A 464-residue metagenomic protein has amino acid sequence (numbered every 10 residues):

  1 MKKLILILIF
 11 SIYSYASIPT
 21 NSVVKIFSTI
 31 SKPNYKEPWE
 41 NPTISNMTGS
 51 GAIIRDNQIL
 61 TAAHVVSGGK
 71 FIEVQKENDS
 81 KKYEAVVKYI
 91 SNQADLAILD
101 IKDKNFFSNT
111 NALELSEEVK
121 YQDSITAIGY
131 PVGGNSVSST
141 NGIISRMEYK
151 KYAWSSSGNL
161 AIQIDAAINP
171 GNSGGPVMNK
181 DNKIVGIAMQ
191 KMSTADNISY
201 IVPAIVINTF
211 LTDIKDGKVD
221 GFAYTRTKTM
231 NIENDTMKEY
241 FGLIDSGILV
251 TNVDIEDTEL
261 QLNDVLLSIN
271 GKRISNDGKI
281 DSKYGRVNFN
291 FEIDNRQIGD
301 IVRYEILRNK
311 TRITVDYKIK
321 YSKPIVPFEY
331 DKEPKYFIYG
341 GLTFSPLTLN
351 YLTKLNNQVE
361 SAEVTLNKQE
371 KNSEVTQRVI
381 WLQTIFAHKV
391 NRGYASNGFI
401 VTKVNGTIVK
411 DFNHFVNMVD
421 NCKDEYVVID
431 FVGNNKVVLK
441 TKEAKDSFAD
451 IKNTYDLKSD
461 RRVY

Functional and structural regions predicted by a protein language model:
K3-Y13: Sec-dependent N-terminal signal peptides
A16-I53, I59-A62, F71, K120-Y121 (+5 more regions): N-terminal activation segment of mature serine protease catalytic domains
S22, I26, G51, N57 (+17 more regions): Terminal peptide-recognition signature
S22-T29, P33-P42, K102-A112, S138-D196 (+2 more regions): Active-site region of chymotrypsin-like
S31-K32, N46, S67, I90-A94 (+4 more regions): Short, conserved beta-turn/loop elements at beta-strand boundaries and strand-helix junctions
P33-D56, A62, K81-E84, T110 (+5 more regions): A conserved glycine-rich beta-strand in the N-terminal activation segment of trypsin-fold
R55-V137, R312-T314: Conserved active-site neighborhood of the chymotrypsin/trypsin-like protease fold
A63, V86, D100-I101, K120 (+1 more regions): C-terminal recognition in membrane/secretory proteostasis and scaffolding
